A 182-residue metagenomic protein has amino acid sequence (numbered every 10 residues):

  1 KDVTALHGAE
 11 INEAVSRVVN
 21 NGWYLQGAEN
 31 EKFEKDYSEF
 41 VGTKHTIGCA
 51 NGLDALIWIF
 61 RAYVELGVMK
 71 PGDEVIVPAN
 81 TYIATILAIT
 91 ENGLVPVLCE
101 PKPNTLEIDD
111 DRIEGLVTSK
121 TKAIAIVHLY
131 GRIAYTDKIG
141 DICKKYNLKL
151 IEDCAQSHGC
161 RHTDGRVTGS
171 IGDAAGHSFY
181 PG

Functional and structural regions predicted by a protein language model:
K1-W23, A28: N-terminal "arm"/small-domain region of PLP-dependent enzymes with the aminotransferase-like
S16, N20, E34-S38, F60-R61 (+3 more regions): Solvent-exposed, non-membrane alpha-helical residues enriched in polar/charged side chains
W23, A28-E74, A88-N92, L98-C99: Phosphate-binding glycine-rich loop
I47, I76, V97, L150-I151 (+1 more regions): Structural detector of well-ordered beta-strand residues that form the stable sheet scaffold of enzyme domains
A79, L98-K102: Short beta->alpha connector loops at strand-helix junctions that form conserved, small/polar/Pro-enriched
N80-I86: Conserved coil-to-alpha-helix start sites within the AMP-binding
N104-G182: Active-site phosphate-binding strand-loop segment of PLP-dependent enzymes
